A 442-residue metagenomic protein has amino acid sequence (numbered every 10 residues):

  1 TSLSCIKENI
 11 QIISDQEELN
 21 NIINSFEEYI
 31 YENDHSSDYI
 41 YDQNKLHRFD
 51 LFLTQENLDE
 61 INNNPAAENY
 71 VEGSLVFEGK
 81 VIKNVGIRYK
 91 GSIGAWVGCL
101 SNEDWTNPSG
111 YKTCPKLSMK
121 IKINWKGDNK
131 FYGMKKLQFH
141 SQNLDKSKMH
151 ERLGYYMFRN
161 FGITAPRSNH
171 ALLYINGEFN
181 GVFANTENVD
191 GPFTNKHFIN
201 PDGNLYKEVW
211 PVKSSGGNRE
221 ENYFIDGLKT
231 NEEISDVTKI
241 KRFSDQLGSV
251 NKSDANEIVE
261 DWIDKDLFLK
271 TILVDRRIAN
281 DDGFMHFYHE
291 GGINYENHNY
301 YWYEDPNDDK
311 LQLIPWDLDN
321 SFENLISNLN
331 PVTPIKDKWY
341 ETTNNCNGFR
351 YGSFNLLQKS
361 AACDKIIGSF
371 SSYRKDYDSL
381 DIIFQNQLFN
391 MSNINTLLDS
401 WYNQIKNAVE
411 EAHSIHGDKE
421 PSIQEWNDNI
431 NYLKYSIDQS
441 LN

Functional and structural regions predicted by a protein language model:
S2-N33: Bacterial Sec-dependent N-terminal signal peptides
I23-W96: Hydrophobic alpha-helical membrane-insertion signals
D38-Y39, L46, N57, K80 (+4 more regions): Middle-to-C-terminal accessory/interaction subdomains
I61-N64, V97-L100, P108, Y132-M134 (+7 more regions): Short, solvent-exposed loop/turn and secondary-structure capping segments
G73-S141: Conserved oxyanion/phosphate-binding beta-strand-loop segments in alpha/beta enzyme cores
S118-D128, S141-Q142, F161-P166, E178-G283 (+3 more regions): Internal "kinase-insert"/substrate-recognition segments embedded within catalytic cores of ATP-dependent enzymes
N143-I163: A conserved alpha-helical element in kinase catalytic cores
N169-F179, E296: Beta-rich nucleic-acid/ligand-interaction surfaces
